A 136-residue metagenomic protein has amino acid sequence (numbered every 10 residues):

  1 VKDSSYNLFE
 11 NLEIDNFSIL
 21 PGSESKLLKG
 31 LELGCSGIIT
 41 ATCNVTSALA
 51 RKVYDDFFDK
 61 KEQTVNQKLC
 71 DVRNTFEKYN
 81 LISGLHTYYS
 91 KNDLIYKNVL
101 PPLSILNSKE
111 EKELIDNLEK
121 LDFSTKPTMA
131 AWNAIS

Functional and structural regions predicted by a protein language model:
V1, G30, L85, L114: Conserved, mostly hydrophobic/aromatic
K2-Y79: Catalytic alpha/beta core domains of metabolic enzymes, predominantly
P21, A50, D55, I82 (+4 more regions): Solvent-exposed, non-transmembrane amphipathic alpha-helical segments
L31-E32, K68-S104: Conserved short secondary-structure transition element at the edge of the structured enzyme core that lines
C43, P102, A131: Residue-level "edge-of-site" marker
Y54-F58, R73, Y89-N92, Y96 (+1 more regions): Structural signal for hydrophobic packing residues in well-ordered secondary-structure cores of soluble enzyme domains
L94-T128: Flexible C-terminal active-site loop/helix
P127-S136: Long amphipathic alpha-helical coiled-coil segments
